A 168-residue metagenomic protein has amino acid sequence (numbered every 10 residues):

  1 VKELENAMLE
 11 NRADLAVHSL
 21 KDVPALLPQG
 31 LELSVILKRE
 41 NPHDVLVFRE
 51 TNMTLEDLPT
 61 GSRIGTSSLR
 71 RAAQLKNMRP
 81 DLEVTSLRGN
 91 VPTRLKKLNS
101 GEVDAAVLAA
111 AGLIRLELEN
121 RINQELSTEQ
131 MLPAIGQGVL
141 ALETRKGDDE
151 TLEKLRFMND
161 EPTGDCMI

Functional and structural regions predicted by a protein language model:
V1-L15, S19, P28-L31: N-terminal hydrophobic or amphipathic helices and topogenic motifs
E3-L4, T54, T93-R94: Short acidic active-site motifs
A7, D57, Q74, K96-K97: Well-formed, non-transmembrane alpha-helical positions, independent of function
L9-H18, R63, G101-A111: Alpha-to-beta junction loops
S19-K21, I36, R49-E50, S67-L69 (+4 more regions): Fold-independent oxyanion-binding glycine-rich loops and adjacent beta-strand/coil segments at enzyme active sites
L20-P24, Q29-L82: A conserved helix-loop-strand patch within extracytoplasmic ligand-binding domains of the periplasmic binding
N77-I168: Small-molecule-sensing regulatory modules
